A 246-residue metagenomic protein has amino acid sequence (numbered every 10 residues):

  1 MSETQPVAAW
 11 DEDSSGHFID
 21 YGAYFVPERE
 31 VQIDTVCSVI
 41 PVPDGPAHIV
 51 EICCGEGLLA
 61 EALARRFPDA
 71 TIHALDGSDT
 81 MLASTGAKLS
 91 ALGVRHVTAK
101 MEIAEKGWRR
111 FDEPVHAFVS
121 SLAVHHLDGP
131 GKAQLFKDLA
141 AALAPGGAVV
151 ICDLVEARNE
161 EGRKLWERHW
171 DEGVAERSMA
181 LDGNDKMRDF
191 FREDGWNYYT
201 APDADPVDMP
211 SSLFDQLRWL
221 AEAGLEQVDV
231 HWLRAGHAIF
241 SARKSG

Functional and structural regions predicted by a protein language model:
M1-D44, L58: Conserved class I S-adenosyl-L-methionine
V50, L58-K106: Class I SAM-dependent methyltransferase SAM/SAH-binding core
C53: Conserved S-adenosyl-L-methionine
R109-F118: A short acidic, Gly/Pro-enriched loop at the edge of an enzyme's catalytic core that lines a small-molecule cofactor
A133-P145: A short glycine-rich, Lys/Arg-flanked "PGG" loop and its adjoining helix->strand segment in the class I
G146-D153: Conserved beta-strand signature within the Rossmann-like core of class I S-adenosyl-L-methionine
L154-A221: C-terminal alpha-helical "lid/dimerization" subdomain adjacent to the S-adenosyl-L-methionine
E226-G246: Core SAM-dependent methyltransferase catalytic element
